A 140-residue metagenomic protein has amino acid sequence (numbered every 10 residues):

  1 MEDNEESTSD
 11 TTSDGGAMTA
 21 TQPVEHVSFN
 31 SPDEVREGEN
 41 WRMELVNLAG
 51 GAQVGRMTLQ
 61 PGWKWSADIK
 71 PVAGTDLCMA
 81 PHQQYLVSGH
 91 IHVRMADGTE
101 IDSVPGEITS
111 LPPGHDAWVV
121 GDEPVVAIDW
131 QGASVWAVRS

Functional and structural regions predicted by a protein language model:
E2-T58, S66-A67: A short, N-terminal "cap"/entry segment at the start of jelly-roll beta-barrel domains of the cupin/DSBH fold
L48, P61-A80: Compact, glycine-rich, soluble single-domain proteins
G55, T99-I101, V126: Short beta-strand segments
M57-L59, Q84, T109: Conserved GNAT-family N-acetyltransferase fold
K64-W65, G89-R94, A117: Short beta-strand segments in beta-sandwich/barrel cores
V72-D97: Glycine- and acidic-residue-biased ligand/ion/polar-headgroup-sensing regions
M95-H115: Short acidic-glycine-tyrosine-enriched beta hairpin
P112-R139: Ligand-binding loop in jelly-roll beta-barrel domains
